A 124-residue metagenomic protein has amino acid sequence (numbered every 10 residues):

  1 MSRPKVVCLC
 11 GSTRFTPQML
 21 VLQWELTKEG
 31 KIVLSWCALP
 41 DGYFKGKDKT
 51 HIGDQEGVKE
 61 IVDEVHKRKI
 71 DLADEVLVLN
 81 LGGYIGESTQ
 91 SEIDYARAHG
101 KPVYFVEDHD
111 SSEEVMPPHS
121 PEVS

Functional and structural regions predicted by a protein language model:
M1-S124: Conserved catalytic or regulatory cores that recognize and/or transform ribose-phosphate-containing ligands
